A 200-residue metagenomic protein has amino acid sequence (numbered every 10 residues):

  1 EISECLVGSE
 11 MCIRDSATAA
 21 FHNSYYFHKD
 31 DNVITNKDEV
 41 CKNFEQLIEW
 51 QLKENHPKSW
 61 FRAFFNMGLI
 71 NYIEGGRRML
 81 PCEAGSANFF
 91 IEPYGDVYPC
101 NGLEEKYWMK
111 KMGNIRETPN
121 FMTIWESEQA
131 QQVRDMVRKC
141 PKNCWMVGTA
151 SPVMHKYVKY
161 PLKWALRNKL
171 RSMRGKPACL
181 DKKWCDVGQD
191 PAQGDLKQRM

Functional and structural regions predicted by a protein language model:
E1-E10: Positively charged, low-complexity/disordered segments
E1-I2, R78-L80, V133-R134: Short, flexible, glycine/charge-rich loop motifs used to bind or transfer phosphoryl groups or to couple energy/partner
S9-E10, R14-A84, N88, E92-P93 (+7 more regions): Radical SAM enzyme [4Fe-4S]-AdoMet core and its adjacent flexible, acidic and glycine-rich loops/tails across
T18-H22, I48-E49, F121-M122, Q129-R134 (+1 more regions): Short C-terminal domain-edge/linker segments immediately following a structured domain
N43-Q46, W50, T123-I124, M136 (+2 more regions): Residues that form generic nucleotide/phosphate-binding pockets
L103-S151: Membrane-interface junctions of multi-pass transporters
Y160-A178: Short microdomains enriched in Cys/His and/or Lys/Arg
